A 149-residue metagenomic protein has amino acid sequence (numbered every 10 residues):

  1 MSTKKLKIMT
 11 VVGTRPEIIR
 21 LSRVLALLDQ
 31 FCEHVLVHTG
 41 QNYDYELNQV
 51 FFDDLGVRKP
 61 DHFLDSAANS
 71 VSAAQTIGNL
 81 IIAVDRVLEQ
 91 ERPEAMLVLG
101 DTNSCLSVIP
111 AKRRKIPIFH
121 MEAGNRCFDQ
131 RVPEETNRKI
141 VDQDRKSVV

Functional and structural regions predicted by a protein language model:
M1-Q41: N-terminal subdomain of nucleotide-sugar transferases
T3, V87-E94: Glycine-rich phosphate-binding loop signature in dinucleotide/nucleotide-binding domains
V11, V37, V98-L99, M121: Structural motif
E33-N79, A83: Conserved nucleotide-sugar phosphate-binding/catalytic loop shared by glycosyltransferases and other
L97-R114: An aromatic- and histidine-rich active-site surface loop
I118-E135: A short, histidine- and acid-enriched strand-loop-helix "catalytic/donor-clamping" loop that lines the nucleotide-sugar
V148-V149: Conserved small/polar residues in nucleotide/adenosyl-binding loops
